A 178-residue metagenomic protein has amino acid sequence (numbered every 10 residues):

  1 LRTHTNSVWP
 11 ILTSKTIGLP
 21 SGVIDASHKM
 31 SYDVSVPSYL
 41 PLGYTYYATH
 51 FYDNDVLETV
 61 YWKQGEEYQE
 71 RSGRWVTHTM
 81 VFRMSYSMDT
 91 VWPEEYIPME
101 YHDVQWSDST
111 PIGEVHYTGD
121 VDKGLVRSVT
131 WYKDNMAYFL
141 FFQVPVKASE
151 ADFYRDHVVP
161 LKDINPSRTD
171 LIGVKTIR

Functional and structural regions predicted by a protein language model:
L1-H4, V8, D134-R178: Surface-exposed amphipathic alpha-helical segments
N6-D134: Short, solvent-exposed recognition patches
